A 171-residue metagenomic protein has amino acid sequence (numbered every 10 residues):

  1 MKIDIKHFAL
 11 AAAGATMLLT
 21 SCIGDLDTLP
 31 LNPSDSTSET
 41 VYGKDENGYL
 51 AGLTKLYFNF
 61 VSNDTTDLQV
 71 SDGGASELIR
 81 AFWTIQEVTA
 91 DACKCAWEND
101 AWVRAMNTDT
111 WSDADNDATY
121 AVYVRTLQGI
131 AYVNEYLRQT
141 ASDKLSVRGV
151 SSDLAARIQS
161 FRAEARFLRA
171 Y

Functional and structural regions predicted by a protein language model:
M1-K2, S62: Short intrinsically disordered, low-complexity coil segments enriched in acidic
K2-A9: Bacterial N-terminal signal peptides that target proteins for export
L19-S21: C-terminal motif of bacterial Sec signal peptides marking the signal peptidase cleavage site
I23-E164, L168-Y171: Short acidic-aromatic linear motifs embedded in glycine-rich loops, typified by GG[WY][YF]DAGD(H) and related
